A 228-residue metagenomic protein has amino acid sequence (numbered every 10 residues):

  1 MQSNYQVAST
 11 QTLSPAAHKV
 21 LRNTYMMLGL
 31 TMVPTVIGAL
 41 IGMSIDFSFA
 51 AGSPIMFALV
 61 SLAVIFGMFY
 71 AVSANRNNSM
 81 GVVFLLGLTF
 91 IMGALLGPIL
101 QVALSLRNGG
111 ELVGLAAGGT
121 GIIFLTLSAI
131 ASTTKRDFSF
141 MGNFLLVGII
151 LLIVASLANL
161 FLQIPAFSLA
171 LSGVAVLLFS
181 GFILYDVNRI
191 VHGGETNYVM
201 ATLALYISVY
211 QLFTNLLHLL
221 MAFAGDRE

Functional and structural regions predicted by a protein language model:
M1-E228: A hydrophobic alpha-helical transmembrane-helix feature that marks the membrane cores and membrane-interface segments
